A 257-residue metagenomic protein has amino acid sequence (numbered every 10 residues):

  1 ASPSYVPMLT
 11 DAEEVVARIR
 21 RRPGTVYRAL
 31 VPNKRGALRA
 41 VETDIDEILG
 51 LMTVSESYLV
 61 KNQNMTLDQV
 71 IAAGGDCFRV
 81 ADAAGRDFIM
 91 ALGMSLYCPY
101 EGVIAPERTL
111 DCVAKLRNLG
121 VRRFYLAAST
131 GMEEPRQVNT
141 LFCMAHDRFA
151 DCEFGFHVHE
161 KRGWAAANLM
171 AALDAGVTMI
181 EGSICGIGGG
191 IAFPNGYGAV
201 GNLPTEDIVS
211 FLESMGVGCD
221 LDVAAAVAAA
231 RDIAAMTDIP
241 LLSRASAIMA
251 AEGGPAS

Functional and structural regions predicted by a protein language model:
A1-S257: Catalytic cores and adjacent flexible loops of soluble metabolic enzymes that perform enolate/carbanion chemistry on
